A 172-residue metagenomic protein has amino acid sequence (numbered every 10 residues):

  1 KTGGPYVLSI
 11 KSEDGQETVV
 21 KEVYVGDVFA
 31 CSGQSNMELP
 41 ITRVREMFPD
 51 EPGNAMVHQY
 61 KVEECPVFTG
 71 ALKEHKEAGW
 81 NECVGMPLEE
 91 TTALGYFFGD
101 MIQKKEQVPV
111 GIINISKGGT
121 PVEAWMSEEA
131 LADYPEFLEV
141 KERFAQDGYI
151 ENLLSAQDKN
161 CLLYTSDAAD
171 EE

Functional and structural regions predicted by a protein language model:
K1-A30: Extended acidic/polar, glycine-enriched regions that form or flank non-catalytic beta-rich accessory modules
V19-V20, V110-I115: Surface-exposed patches in mature extracellular/periplasmic domains of secreted proteins
D27-T92, Y96, K104-E106, I115-K117 (+1 more regions): Extended, solvent-exposed functional surface patches
D100: Active-site phosphate/pyrophosphate- and oxyanion-stabilizing loops and adjacent acidic/basic residues in soluble
K105-V110, E172: Extended amphipathic secondary-structure runs
T120-A124: Short, conserved secondary-structure transition motifs
F137-N160: A recognition module on extended beta-rich or small alphabeta surfaces enriched in W/G with H and D/E
Y164-E172: Single conserved hydrophobic/aromatic residue that forms the stacking wall/gate of nucleotide- or nucleobase-binding
